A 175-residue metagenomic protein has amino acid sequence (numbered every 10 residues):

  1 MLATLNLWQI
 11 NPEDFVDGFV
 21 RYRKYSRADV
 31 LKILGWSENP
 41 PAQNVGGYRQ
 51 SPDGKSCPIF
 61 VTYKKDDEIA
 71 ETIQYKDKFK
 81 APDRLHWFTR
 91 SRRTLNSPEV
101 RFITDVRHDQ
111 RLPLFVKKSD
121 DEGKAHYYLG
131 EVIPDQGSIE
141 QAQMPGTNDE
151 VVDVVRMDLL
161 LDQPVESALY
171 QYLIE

Functional and structural regions predicted by a protein language model:
M1-G18: Second RecA-like catalytic domain
N6, N11, S26-R27, M144 (+2 more regions): Serine/threonine-rich low-complexity intrinsically disordered regions
E13-A125: Acidic, glycine-rich low-complexity segments with interspersed aromatic residues
D121-E175: Compact mixed alphabeta submodule
